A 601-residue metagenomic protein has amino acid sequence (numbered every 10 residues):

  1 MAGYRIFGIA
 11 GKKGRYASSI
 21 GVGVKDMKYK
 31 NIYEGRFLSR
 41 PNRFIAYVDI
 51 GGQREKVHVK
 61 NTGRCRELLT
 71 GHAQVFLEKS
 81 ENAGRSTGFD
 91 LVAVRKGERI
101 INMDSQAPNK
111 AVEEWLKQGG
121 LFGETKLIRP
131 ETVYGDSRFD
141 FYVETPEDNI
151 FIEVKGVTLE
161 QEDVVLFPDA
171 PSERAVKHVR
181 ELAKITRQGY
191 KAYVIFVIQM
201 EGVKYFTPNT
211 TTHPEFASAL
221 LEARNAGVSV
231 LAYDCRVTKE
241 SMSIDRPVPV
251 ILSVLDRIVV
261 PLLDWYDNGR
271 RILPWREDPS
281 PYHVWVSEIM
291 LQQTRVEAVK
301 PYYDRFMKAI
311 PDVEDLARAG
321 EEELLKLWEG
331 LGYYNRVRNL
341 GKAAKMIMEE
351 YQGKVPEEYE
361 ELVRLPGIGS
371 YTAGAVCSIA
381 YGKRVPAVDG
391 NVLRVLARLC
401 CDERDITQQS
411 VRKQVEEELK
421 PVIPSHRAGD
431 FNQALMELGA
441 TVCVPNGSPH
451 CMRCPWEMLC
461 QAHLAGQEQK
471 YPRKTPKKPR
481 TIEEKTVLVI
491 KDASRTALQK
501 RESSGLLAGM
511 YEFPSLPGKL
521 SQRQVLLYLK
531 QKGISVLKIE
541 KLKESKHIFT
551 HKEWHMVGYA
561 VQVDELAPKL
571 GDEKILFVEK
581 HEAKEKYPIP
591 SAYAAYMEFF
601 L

Functional and structural regions predicted by a protein language model:
V22, I251-I272, E277, A440-L601: Intrinsically disordered, low-complexity, charged terminal extensions of DNA damage-control enzymes
Y29, T186, A192-Y193, V197-M200 (+2 more regions): Non-catalytic C-terminal interaction segments of nucleic acid-processing enzymes
G35, F139-D169, L182: Conserved catalytic cores of phosphodiester-cleaving nucleases, focusing on short active-site segments
N42-Y47: Short aromatic-glycine-enriched beta-strand elements
G63-F76: Short nucleic-acid-contacting surface segments enriched for D/E, G, S/T with interspersed K/R
R85-E98: OB-fold/S1-family single-stranded nucleic acid-binding modules
W115, G120-Y134: A short acidic/basic microdomain associated with nuclease active sites
W265-M452, L459-A465, Q469: Catalytic cores of DNA base-excision repair glycosylases
